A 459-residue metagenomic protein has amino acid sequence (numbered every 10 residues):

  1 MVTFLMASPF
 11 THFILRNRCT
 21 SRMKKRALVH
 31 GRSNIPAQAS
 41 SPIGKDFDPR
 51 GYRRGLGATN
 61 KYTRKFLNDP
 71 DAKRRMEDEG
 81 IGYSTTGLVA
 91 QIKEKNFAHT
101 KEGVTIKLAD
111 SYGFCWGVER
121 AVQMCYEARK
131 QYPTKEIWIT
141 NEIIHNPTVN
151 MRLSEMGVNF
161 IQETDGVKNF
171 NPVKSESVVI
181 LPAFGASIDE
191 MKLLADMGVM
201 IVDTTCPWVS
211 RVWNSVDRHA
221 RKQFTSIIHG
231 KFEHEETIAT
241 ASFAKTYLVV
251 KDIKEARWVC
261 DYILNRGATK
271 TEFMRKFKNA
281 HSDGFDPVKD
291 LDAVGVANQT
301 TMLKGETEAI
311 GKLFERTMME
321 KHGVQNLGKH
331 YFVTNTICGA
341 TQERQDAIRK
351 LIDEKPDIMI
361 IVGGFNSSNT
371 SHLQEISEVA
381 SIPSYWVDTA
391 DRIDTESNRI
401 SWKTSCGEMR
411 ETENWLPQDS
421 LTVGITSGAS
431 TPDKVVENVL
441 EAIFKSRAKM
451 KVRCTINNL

Functional and structural regions predicted by a protein language model:
M1-V29, A39: N-terminal chloroplast transit peptides
A39-L459: The feature marks the mature, well-folded catalytic cores of soluble enzymes
